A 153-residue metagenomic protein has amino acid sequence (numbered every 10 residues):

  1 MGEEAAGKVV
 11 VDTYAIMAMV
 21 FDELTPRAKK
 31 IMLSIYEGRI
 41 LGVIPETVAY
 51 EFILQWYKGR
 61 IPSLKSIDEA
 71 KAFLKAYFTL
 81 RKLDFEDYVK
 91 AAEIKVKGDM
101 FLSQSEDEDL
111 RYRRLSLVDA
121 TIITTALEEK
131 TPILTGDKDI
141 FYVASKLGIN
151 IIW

Functional and structural regions predicted by a protein language model:
M1-K8, I123-W153: Acidic, PIN/NYN-like endoribonuclease modules and their adjacent C-terminal/linker elements
M1-T47, L54-A72: Short, well-structured N-terminal submotif of metal-dependent ribonuclease cores
V11-D12, I44-P45, R114-S116, D137 (+1 more regions): Histidine- and aromatic-rich ligand-binding microenvironments
M19-V20, W56, Y77, K95 (+1 more regions): Generic structural signal for hydrophobic core residues of well-folded globular domains
G38-G42, A76-T79, L127-P132: Short active-site oxyanion
G59-S63, G98-D99, I151-W153: Short, hinge-like loop/turn segments at secondary-structure boundaries
S63-Y88: N-terminal-biased segments
R81-K138: Active-site neighborhoods of divalent-metal-dependent phosphate/nucleic-acid chemistry enzymes
